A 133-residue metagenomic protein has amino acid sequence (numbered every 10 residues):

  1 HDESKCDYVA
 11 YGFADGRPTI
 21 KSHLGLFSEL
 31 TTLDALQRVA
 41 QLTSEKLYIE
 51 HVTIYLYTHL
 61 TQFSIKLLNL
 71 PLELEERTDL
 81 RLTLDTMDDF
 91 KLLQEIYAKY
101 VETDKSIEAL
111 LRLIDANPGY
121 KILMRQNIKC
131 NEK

Functional and structural regions predicted by a protein language model:
H1-K21: Conserved donor-nucleotide/metal-binding helix-loop-beta segment in metal-dependent transferases, i.e., the alpha-helix
D7-Y8, E45-E50, Q62-K66: Short, structured loop/turn "capping" segments at alpha-beta junctions
Y8, S28-L30, Y55: Conserved hydrophobic/aromatic beta-strand scaffold that supports enzyme active sites
T19-L24, L74-T78: Short glycine-enriched loop/turn motifs at secondary-structure junctions
G25-L26, T31, H51, D79-L80: A conserved catalytic-core signature of glycosyltransferases
L26, L36-Y57: Anionic-ligand binding region
S28-A40, M87-K91: Conserved nucleotide-sugar donor-binding and metal-coordinating catalytic region shared by glycosyltransferases
I54-K133: Conserved alpha/beta core of the MobA/IspD/sugar-nucleotide pyrophosphorylase nucleotidyltransferase superfamily
